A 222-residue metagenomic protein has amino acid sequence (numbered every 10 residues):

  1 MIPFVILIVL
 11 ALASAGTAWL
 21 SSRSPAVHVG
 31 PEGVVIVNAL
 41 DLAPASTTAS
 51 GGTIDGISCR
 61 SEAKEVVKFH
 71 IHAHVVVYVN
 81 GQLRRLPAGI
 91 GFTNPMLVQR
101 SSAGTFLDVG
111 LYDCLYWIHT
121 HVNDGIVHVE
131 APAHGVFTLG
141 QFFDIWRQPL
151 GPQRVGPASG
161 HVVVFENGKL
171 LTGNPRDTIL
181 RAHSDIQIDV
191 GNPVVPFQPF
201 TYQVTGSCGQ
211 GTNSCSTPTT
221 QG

Functional and structural regions predicted by a protein language model:
P3-G222: Ubiquitin-like/PB1-type beta-grasp interaction modules and other compact soluble beta-rich domains
